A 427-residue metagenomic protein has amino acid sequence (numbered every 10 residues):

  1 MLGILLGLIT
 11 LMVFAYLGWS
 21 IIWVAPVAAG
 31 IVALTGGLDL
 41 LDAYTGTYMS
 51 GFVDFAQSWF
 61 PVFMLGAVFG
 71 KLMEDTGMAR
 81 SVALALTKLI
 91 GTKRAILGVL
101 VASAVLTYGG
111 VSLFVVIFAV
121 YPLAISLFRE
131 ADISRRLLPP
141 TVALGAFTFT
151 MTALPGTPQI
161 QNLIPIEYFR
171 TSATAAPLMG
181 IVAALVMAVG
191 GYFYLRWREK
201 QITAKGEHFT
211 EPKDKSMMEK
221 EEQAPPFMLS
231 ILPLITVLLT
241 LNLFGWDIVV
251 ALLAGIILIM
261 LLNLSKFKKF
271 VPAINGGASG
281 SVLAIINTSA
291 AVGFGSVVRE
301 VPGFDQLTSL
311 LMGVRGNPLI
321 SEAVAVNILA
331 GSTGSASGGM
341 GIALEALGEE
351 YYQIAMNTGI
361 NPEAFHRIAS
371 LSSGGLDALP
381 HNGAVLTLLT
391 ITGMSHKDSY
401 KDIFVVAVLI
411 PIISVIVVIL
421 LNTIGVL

Functional and structural regions predicted by a protein language model:
M1-L2, V53-F60, L86-V101, E130-L138 (+4 more regions): Membrane-interfacial loop-to-helix junctions in multi-pass transporters
L2-M12, W19-D39, F60-G66, F227-L238 (+2 more regions): Hydrophobic mid-bilayer segments of alpha-helices in multi-pass membrane transport proteins, especially secondary
I4, L8, Y168, L178-A273 (+4 more regions): Long, contiguous bundles of hydrophobic transmembrane helices that form the permeation core of multi-pass
W23, T45-R80, V105, L243-V250 (+2 more regions): Core transmembrane alpha-helical segments of multi-pass membrane transporters/permeases
G46, A67, S81-A83, V115-L127 (+3 more regions): Re-entrant/interfacial helical elements at transmembrane boundaries that shape and gate the permeation pathway
F60-G66, L89-S126, S289, V314-T358: Hydrophobic alpha-helical transmembrane segments of multi-pass integral membrane proteins, predominantly secondary
K93-L106, I133-T150, A176-I181, L185 (+2 more regions): Alpha-helical transmembrane segments of multi-pass membrane proteins
V418-L427: Juxtamembrane boundary at the C-terminal end of a transmembrane helix
